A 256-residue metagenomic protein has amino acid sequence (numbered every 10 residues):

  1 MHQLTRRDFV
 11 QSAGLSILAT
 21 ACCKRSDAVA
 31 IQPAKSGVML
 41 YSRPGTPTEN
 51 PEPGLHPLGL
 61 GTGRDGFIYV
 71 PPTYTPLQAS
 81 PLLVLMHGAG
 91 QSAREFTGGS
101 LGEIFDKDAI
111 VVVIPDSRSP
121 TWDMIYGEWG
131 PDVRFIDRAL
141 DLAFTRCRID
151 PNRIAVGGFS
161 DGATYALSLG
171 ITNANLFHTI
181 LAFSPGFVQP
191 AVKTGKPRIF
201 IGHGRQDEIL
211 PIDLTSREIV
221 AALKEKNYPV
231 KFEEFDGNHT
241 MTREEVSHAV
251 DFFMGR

Functional and structural regions predicted by a protein language model:
H2, V10, G14-I17, C22-P81 (+5 more regions): A domain-start/cap signature at the N-terminus of enzymes
G59-P72, L77-C147: Serine-hydrolase catalytic machinery in alpha/beta-hydrolase-like enzymes
A79-P81, D108-V111, D150-R153, N175-T179 (+2 more regions): Loop/turn elements at helix/coil->beta-strand transitions in domains of secreted/extracellular proteins
H87-A89, F144-C147, F159, A163-A166 (+3 more regions): Cell-envelope and extracellular/periplasmic
F96-G102, F183-V192, R217: Alpha-helical scaffolding within the catalytic cores of extracellular/periplasmic polymer-degrading hydrolases
N152-G195: Primarily recognizes the serine-hydrolase "nucleophile elbow" in alpha/beta-hydrolase and SGNH/GDSL folds
G202, E208, D213-V220, K224-R256: C-terminal catalytic histidine-bearing segment of alpha/beta-hydrolase fold enzymes
